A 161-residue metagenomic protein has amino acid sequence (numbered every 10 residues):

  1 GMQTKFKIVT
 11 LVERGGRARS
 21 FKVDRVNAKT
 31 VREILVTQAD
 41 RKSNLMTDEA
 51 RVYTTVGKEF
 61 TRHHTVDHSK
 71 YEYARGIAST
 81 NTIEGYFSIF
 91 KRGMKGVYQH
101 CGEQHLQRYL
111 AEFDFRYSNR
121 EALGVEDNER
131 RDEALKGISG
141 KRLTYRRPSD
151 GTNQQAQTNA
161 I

Functional and structural regions predicted by a protein language model:
G1-I161: Residue-level recognition of single "structural anchor" positions that define or cap local secondary structure
